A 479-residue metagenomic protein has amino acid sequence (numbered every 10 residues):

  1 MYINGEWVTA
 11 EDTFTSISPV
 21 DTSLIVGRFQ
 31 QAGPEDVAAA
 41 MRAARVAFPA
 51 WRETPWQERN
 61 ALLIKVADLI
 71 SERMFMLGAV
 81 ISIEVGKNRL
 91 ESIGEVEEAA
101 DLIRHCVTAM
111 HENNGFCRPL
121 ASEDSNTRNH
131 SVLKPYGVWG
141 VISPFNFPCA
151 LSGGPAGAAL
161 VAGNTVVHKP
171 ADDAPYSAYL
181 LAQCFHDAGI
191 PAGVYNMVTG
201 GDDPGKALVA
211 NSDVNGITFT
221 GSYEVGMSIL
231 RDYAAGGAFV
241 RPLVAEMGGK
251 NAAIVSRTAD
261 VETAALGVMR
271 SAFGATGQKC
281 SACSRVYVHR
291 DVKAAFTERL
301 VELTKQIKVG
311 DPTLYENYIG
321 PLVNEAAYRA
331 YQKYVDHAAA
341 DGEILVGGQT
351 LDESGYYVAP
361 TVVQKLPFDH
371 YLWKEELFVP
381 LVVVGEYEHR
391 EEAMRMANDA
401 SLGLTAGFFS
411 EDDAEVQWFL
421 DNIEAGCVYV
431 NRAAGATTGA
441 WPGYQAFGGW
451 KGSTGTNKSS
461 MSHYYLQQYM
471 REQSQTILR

Functional and structural regions predicted by a protein language model:
M1-V26: Hydrophobic face of amphipathic alpha-helices that form TPR/SEL1-like repeat modules and related alpha-solenoid
V20, P34-V37, W56, M74 (+5 more regions): Residues at or immediately preceding the N-termini of alpha-helices
T22-N114: Glycine-rich loop-to-alpha-helix module at the N-terminal edge of alpha/beta enzyme cores
S23, A44, R59, I81 (+9 more regions): Residue-level signal for inorganic ion chemistry
L24-G27, R52, W56-Q57, I190 (+5 more regions): Conserved C-terminal structural/oligomerization subdomain of aldehyde/semialdehyde dehydrogenase
S82, E112-T263, Y387, T456: Rossmann-like NAD(P) dinucleotide-binding subdomain of oxidoreductase/dehydrogenase enzymes
I103, A178-L181, L208, I229-L230 (+4 more regions): Hydrophobic packing residues within well-ordered alpha-helices of enzyme cores
C184, G189, G216, V225-P367 (+5 more regions): ALDH superfamily catalytic-core signature
